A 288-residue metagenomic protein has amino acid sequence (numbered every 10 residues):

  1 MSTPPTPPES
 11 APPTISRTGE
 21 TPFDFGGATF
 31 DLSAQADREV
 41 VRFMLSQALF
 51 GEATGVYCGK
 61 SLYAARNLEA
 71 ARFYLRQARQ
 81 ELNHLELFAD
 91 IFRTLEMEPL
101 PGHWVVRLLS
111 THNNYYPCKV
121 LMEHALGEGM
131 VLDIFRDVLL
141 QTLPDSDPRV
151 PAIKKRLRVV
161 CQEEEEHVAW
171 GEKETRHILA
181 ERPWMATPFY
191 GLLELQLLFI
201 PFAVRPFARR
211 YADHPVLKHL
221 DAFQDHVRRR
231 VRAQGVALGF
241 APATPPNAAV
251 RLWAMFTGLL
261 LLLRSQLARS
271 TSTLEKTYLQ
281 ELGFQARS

Functional and structural regions predicted by a protein language model:
S2-S288: Non-heme di-metal
